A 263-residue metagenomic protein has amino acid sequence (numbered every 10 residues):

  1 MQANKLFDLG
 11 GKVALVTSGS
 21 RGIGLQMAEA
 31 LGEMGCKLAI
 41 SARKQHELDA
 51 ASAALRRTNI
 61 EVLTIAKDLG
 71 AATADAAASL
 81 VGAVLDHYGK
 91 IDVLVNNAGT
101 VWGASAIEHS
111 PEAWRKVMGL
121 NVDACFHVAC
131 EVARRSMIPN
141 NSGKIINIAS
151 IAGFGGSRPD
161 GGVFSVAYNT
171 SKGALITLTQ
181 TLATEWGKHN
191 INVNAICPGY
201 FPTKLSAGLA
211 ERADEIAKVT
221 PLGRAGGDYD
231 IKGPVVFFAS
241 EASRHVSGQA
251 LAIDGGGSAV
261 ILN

Functional and structural regions predicted by a protein language model:
Q2-L6, G155, V235-V236, S247-N263: Short C-terminal tail/terminal secondary-structure segment of NAD(P)H-dependent dehydrogenase/reductase domains
S20-G22: Conserved glycine-rich cofactor-binding loop
L80, S105-A106, S110-M118, I216: Substrate-binding pocket helix/loop in short-chain dehydrogenase/reductase
A129, S171, T179: Active-site helix of classical SDR
R134-R135, Q180, T184-E185, R244: Alpha-helical segment proximal to the catalytic Tyr-Lys
S150: Residue(s) in the substrate-gating loop at a strand-loop-helix junction that position the organic substrate next
G187, N192, V246-G248: Short, small/polar-rich loop/turn modules that mediate ligand/substrate recognition or access, typified
